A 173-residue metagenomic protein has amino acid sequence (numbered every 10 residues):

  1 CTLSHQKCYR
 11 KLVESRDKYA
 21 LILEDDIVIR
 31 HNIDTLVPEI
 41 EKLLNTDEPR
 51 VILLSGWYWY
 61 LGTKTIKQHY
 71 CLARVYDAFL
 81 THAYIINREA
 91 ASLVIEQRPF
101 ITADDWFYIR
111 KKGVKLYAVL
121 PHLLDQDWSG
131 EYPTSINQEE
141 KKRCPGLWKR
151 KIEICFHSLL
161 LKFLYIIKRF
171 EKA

Functional and structural regions predicted by a protein language model:
C1-L23, I27-A173: An acidic/histidine-cluster motif and surrounding catalytic segment that typifies divalent-metal-assisted enzyme active
